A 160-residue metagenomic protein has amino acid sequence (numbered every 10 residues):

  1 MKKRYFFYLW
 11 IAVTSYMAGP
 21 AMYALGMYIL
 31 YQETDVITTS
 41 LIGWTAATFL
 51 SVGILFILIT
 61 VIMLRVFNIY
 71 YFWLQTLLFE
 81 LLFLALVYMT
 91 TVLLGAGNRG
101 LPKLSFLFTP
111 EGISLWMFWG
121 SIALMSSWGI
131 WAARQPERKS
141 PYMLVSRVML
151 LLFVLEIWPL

Functional and structural regions predicted by a protein language model:
M1-A18, F67-F79: Cytosolic juxtamembrane helix and N-cap/initiation of the first transmembrane helix
S15-I29: Alpha-helical transmembrane segments of multi-pass membrane proteins
G19-M22, G53, F83-V92: A generic, lipid-embedded transmembrane alpha helix
M27-A46, M89-W116, P159-L160: Interfacial non-cytosolic loop connecting adjacent transmembrane helices
T48-F72, L124-I130: Canonical alpha-helical transmembrane segments
T60-A85, L107, E137-M143: Loop-to-transmembrane helix junctions at the membrane interface
G97-I113, S121-M143: Membrane-helix boundary connector in multi-pass membrane proteins
S140-L160: Final/C-terminal transmembrane alpha-helix of multipass membrane proteins
